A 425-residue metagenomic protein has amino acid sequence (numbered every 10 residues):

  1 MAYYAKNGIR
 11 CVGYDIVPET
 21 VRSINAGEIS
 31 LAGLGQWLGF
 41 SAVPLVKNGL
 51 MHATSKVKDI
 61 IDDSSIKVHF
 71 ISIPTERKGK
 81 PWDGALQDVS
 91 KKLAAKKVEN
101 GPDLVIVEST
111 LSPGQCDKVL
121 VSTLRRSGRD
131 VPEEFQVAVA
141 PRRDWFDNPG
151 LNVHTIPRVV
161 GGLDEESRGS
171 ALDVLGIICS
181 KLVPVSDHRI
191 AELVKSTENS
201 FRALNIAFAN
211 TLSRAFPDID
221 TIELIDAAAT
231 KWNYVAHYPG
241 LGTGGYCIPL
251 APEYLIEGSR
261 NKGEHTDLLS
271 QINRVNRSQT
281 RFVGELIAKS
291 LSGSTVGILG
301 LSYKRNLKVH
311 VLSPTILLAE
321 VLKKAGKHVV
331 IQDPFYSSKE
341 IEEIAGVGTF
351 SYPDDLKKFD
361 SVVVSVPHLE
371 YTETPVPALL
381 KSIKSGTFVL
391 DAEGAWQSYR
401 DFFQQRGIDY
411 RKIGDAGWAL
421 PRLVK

Functional and structural regions predicted by a protein language model:
M1-K425: Structural/interface elements that position substrates and couple domains in central-metabolism enzymes
